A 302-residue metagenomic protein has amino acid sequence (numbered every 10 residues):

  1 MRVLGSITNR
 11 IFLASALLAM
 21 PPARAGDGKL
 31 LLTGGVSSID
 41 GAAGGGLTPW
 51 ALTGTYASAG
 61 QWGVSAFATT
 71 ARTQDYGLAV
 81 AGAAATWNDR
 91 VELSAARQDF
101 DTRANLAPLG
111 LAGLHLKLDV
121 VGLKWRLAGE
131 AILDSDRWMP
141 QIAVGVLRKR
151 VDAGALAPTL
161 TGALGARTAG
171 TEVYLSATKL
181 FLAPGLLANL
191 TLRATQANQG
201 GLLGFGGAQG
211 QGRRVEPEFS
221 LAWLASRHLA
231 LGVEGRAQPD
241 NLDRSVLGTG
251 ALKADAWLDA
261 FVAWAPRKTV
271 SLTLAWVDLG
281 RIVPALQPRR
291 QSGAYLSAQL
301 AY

Functional and structural regions predicted by a protein language model:
M1-T33: Cleavable N-terminal export/targeting peptides
A25-V173, T178-L182, Q238-N241, S245-G250 (+2 more regions): Transmembrane beta-barrel domains of Gram-negative outer membranes and organellar outer membranes
G63, E92, L187, A230 (+1 more regions): Membrane-spanning beta-strand positions in outer-membrane beta-barrel proteins
D75-G77, R214, D255: Short solvent-exposed loop/turn micro-motifs enriched in small/polar/acidic residues
D119, E234-G235, W276: Polar/charged side chains located within well-ordered beta-strands of beta-rich proteins
T161-L247: Detector for outer-membrane/organellar transmembrane beta-barrel domains, recognizing the amphipathic beta-strand
A251-Y302: Predominantly the C-terminal beta-signal and adjacent terminal strand-loop region of outer-membrane beta-barrel
